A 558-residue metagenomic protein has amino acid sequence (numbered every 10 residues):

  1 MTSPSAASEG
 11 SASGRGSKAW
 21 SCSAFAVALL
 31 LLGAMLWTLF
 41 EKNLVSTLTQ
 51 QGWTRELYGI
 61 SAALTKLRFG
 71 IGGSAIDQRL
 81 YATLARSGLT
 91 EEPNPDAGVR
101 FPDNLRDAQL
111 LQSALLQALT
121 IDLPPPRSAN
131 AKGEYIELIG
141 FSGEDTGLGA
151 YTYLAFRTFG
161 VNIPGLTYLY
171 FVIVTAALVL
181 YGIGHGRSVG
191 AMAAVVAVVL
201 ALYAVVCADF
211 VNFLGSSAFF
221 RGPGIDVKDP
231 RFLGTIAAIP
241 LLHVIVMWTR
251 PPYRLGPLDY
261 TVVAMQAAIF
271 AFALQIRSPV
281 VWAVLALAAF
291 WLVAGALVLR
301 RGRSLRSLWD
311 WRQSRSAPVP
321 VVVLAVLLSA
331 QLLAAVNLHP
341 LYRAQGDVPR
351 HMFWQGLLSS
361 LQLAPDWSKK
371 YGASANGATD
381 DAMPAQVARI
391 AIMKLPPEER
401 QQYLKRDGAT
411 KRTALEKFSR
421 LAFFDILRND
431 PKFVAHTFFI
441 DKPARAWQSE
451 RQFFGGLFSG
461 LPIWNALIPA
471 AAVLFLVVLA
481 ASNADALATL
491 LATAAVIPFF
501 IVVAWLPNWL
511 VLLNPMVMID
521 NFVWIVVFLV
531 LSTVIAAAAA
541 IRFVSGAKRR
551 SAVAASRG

Functional and structural regions predicted by a protein language model:
T2, G14, A283-L328: Perimembrane helix-loop-helix junctions
A62-G133, L341-R445: Membrane-proximal stem/loop segments at transmembrane-domain junctions that anchor or position
G133-A177, P462-I463: Loop-to-helix entry region of an early transmembrane alpha helix in multi-pass inner-membrane enzymes
F159-I173, P223-K228, V434-A504: Membrane-interface anchor segments at the N-terminal boundary of transmembrane helices in multi-pass membrane enzymes
Y168-V198, P240, L474-V478: Transmembrane-helix motifs of polytopic, lipid-linked glycan transferases
G182-S217, P257: Transmembrane-helix signature of polytopic, membrane-embedded enzymes that assemble or transfer cell-envelope glycans
T235-V262: Membrane-interface transmembrane helices that cradle and orient dolichyl/undecaprenyl
V262-R277, V322-V326: Membrane-interface alpha helices of multi-pass inner-membrane proteins
